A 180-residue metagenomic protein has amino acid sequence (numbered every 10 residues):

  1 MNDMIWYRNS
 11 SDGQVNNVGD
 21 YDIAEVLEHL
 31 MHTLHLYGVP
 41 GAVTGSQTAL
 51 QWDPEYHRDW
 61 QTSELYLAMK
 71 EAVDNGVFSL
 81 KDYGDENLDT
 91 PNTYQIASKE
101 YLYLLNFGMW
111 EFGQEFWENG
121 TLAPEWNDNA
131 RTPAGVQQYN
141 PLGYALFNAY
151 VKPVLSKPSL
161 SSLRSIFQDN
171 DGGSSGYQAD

Functional and structural regions predicted by a protein language model:
M1-K70: Acidic/His-rich structured neighborhood in mature extracellular/periplasmic domains
S10-S11, S46, S63, S79 (+3 more regions): Generic serine detector
S11, V15, Y83-N87, D128: Generic alpha-helix detector with strongest preference for long hydrophobic helices that associate with membranes
Q14-D22, P91-S98, G135, Y139: Extracytoplasmic/periplasmic, Sec-exported soluble proteins
V15, V43, Q47, F78 (+3 more regions): Compositionally biased, intrinsically disordered low-complexity regions
N17-Y21, D53, D82, G113 (+1 more regions): A composition-driven signal for long, intrinsically disordered, charge-rich low-complexity tracts
V39, G45-E118, L122-E125: Post-HExxH zinc-binding segment in Zn-dependent metallohydrolases
L102-D180: Pan-zinc metallopeptidase signature
